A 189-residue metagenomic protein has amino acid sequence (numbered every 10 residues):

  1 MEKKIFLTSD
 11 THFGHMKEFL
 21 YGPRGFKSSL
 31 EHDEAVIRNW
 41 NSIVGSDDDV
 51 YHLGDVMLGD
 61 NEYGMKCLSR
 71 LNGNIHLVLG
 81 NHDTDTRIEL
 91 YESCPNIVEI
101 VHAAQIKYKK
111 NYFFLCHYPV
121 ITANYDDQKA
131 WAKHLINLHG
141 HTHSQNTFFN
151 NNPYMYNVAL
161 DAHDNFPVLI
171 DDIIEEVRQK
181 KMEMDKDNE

Functional and structural regions predicted by a protein language model:
M1-K27, N157, A162-E189: Acidic, histidine-bearing metal-coordination/catalytic regions of metal-dependent phosphoesterases
E2, F6-T8, F13-Q105: Core catalytic region of metal-dependent phosphoesterases/phosphodiesterases, especially metallo-beta-lactamase-like
H32, S46-D47, K110, M184-D187: Intrinsic-disorder/low-complexity regions
S93-D185: Conserved beta-sheet core of the metallophosphoesterase superfamily
